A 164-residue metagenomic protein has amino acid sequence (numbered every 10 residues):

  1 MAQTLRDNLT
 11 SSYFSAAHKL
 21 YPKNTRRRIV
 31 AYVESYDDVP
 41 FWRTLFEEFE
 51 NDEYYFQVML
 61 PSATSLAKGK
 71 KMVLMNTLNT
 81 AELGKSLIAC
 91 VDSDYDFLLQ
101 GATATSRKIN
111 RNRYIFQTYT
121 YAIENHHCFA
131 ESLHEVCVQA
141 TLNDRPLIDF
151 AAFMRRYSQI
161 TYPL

Functional and structural regions predicted by a protein language model:
M1-L164: Acidic, divalent-metal-binding catalytic cores of TOPRIM and closely related two-metal-ion phosphodiester/pyrophosphate
